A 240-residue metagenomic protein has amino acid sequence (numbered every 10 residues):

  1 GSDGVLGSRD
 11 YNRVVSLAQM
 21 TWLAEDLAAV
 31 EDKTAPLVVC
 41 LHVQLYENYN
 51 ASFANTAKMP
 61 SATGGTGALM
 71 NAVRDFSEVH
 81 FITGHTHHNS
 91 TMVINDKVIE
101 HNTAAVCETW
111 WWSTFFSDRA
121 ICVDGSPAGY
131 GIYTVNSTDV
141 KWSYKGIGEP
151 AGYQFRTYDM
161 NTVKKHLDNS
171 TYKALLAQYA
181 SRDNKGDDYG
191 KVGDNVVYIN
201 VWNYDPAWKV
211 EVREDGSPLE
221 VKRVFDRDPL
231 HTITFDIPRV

Functional and structural regions predicted by a protein language model:
D3-T21, A28-T83, V93: Active-site-proximal segments of metal-dependent phosphoesterases and phosphodiesterases across multiple
G4, S8-D10, L27-D32, L37 (+3 more regions): Active-site-proximal loop/helix segment associated with metal-binding centers of metalloenzymes
L23, V39, H85, Y133 (+1 more regions): Divalent metal-coordination and catalytic microenvironments
K33, G125-P127, N136, Y189-G193 (+1 more regions): Solvent-exposed loop and beta-edge segments used for protein-protein assembly and interaction
V43, A104, G216: Short, small-residue-rich loop/turn micro-motifs
N55-L175, L219: Conserved beta-sheet core of the metallophosphoesterase superfamily
T171-V240: Long, low-complexity serine/threonine/glycine- and acidic-rich segments characteristic of extracellular
